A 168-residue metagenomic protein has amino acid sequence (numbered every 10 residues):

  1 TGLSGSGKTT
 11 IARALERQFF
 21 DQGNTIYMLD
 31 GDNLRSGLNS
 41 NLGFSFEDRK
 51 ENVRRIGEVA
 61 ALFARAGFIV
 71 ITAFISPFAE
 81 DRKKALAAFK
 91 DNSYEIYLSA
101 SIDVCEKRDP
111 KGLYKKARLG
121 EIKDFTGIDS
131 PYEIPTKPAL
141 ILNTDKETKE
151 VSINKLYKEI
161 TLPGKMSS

Functional and structural regions predicted by a protein language model:
T1-S4: Residues at the beta-strand->loop junction immediately N-terminal to the Walker
S6-E58: Conserved substrate/cofactor phosphate-moiety recognition/catalytic segment in nucleotide-dependent phosphotransferases
R13, V53-G57, A79, K83 (+2 more regions): Generic alpha-helical structural signal
F19, A60-F63, I160: Hydrophobic pocket-lining residues that define ligand/cofactor binding sites across diverse proteins
T25, G37-D48, A60-R118, D124 (+1 more regions): ATP-dependent NMP and nucleoside kinases share a basic, alpha-helical "lid"
M28, S93-E95, A139-I141: Conserved beta-strand scaffold positions in the cores of enzyme catalytic domains, especially in NTP/NDP-utilizing
D30, D48, N52-R55, D81 (+2 more regions): Helical mechanochemical/support elements of P-loop NTPase systems and associated helical scaffolds
S99-I102, K107-K155, L162-S168: Small-molecule kinase domains that catalyze NTP-dependent phosphoryl transfer to phosphate-bearing small molecules
